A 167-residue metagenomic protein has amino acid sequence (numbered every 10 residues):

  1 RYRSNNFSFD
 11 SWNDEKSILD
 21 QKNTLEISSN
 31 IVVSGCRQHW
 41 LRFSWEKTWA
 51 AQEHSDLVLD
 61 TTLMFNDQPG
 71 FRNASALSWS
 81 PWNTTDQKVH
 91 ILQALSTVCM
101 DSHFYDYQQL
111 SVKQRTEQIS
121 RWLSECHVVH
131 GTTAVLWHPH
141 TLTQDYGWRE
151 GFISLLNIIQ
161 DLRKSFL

Functional and structural regions predicted by a protein language model:
R1, N13, T24-C126: Active-site-adjacent pocket scaffolds in enzyme catalytic domains
Y2-S17: Glycine-rich phosphate-binding "P-loop"
Y2-S4, L59, T133, F166: Hydrophobic beta-strand scaffold residues
S4-F7, T62-M64, L136-H140: Short acidic/histidine-rich active-site segments
D10-S11, S102, L142-T143: Short acidic, S/G/P-rich loop/turn micro-motifs used as interaction or catalytic elements
K16, K47-A50, Y146-G151: Generic recognition of short, well-ordered alpha-helical segments
D20-Q21: Conserved nucleotide-cofactor-binding alpha/beta core module
E26, D67, A76-L77, K113-L167: C-terminal domain-boundary segment and adjacent tail
